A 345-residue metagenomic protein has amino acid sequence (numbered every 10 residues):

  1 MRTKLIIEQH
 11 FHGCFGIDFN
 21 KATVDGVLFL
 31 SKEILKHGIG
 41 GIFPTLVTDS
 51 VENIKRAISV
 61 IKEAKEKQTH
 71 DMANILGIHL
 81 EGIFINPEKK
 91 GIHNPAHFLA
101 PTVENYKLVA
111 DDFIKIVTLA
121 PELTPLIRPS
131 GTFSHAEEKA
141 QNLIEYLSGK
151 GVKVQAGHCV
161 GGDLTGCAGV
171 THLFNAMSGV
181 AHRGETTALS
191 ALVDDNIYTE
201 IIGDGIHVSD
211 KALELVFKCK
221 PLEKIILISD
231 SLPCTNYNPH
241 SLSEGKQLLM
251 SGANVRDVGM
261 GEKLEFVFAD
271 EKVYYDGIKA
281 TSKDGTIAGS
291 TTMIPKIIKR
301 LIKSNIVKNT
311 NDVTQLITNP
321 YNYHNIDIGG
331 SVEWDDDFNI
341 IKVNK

Functional and structural regions predicted by a protein language model:
M1-K21, V27-L28, K32: Replace "His-x-His-based motif
L5-I7, I78, V154-A156, L227-I228: Residue-level marker for buried hydrophobic side chains located in beta-strands that build the well-ordered beta-sheet
H10, I34, L80, L147 (+4 more regions): Divalent metal-coordination and catalytic microenvironments
F11-C14, L28-A57, A73-N86, D112-E122 (+4 more regions): Divalent metal-dependent hydrolysis catalytic cores, especially in the metallo-beta-lactamase
H12, I85, C159-V160, G205 (+1 more regions): Catalytic metal-binding/acid-base residues of hydrolase active sites
L80, P87-G131, K139-T187: Divalent metal-binding pocket/active-site signature
D163-N311, N344: Active-site-adjacent C-terminal substructures of enzyme catalytic domains
I294-P295, V313, I317-N322, I326-K345: C-terminal cap of metal-dependent C-N hydrolases
